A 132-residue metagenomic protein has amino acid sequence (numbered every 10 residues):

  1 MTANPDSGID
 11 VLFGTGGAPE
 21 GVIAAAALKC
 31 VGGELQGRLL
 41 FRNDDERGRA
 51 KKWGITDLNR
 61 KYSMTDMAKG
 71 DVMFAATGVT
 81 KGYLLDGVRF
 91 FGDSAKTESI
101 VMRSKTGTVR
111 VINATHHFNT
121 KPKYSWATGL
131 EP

Functional and structural regions predicted by a protein language model:
M1, V22-I23: Short, charged, surface-exposed secondary-structure boundary motifs
M1-G8: Conserved phosphate-binding catalytic cores of ATP/NTP-utilizing and phosphoryl-transfer enzymes
G8, V22, K29-C30: Conserved P-loop NTPase nucleotide-binding/switch module
D10-L12: Paired acidic/hydrophobic, glycine-rich loop segments that form the ligand-binding mouth/hinge of periplasmic-binding
T15-G17, A26-P132: Anaerobic metallocofactor- and corrinoid-dependent redox/one-carbon enzyme cores, especially those from methanogenesis
